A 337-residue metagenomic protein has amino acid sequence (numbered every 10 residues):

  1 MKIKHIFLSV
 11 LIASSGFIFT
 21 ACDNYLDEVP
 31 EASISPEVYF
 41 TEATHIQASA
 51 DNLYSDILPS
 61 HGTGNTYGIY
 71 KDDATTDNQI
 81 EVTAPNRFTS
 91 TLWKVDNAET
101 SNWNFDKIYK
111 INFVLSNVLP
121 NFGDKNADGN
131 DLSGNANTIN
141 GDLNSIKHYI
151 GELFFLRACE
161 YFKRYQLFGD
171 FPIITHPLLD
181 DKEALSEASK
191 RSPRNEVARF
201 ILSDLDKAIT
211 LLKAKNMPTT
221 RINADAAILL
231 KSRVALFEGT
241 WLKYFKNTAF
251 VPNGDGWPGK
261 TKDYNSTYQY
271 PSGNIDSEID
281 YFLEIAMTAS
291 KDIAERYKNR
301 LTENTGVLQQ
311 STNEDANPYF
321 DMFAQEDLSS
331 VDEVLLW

Functional and structural regions predicted by a protein language model:
M1-E31: Bacterial Sec-dependent N-terminal signal peptides
C22-Y70, P258, T305-Q310: Membrane-proximal, proline-rich intrinsically disordered regions
Q47-P59, I80-F168, A184-R221: Conserved, well-structured interaction surfaces
A158, L229-T240: Amphipathic alpha-helical repeat scaffolds of TPR domains
Y165-Q166, P172, N216, F237-K246: Short coil/turn linking the two alpha-helices of tandem helical-hairpin repeats
N247-D276: A solvent-exposed, charged loop/short amphipathic helix patch at secondary-structure junctions
D280-S290, E295-W337: Extended ligand-binding clefts on enzyme/binding-domain cores
